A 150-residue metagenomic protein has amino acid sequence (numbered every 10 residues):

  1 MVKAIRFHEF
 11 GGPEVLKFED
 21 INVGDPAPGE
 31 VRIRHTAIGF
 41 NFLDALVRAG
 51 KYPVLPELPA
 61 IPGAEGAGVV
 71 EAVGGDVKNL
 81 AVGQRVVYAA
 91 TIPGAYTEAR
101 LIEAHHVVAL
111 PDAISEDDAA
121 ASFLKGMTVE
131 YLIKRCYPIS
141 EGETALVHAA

Functional and structural regions predicted by a protein language model:
V2, Q84, G142-T144: Nucleotide donor/acceptor-binding cores
A4, G68-V70, G83, L110 (+1 more regions): Residue-level signal for nonpolar/aromatic packing positions in well-ordered secondary structure
I5-H8, E71, R100: Conserved hydrophobic/aromatic positions in well-ordered beta-strands
F18-V23, A67-V69, A99-L101, V107: Conserved hydrophobic/aromatic beta-strand scaffold that supports enzyme active sites
N22-G39, K51-P93: Glycine-rich beta-strand-centered segment in the early N-terminal region that forms part of a ligand/cofactor-binding
L43-R48: Cytochrome P450 core scaffold surrounding the K-helix E-X-X-R motif and the conserved "meander" helix-loop region
Y88-A150: NAD(P)H dinucleotide-binding glycine-rich loop of Rossmann-like/cofactor-binding domains, especially the beta1-alpha1
